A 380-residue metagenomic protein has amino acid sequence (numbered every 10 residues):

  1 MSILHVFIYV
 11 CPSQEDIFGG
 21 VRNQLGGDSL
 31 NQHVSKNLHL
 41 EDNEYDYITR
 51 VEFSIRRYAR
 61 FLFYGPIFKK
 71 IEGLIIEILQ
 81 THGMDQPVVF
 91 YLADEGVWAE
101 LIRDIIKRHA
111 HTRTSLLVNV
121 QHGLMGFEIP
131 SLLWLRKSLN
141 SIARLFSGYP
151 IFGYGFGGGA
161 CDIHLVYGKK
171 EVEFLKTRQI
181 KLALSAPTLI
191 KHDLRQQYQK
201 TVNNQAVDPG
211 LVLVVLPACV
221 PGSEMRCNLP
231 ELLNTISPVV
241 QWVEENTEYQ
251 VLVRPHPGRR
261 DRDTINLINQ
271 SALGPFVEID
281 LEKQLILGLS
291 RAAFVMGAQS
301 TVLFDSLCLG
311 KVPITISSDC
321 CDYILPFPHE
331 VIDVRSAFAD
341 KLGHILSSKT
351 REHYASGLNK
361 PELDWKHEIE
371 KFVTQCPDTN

Functional and structural regions predicted by a protein language model:
M1-K191: Active-site and donor-binding regions of nucleotide-sugar-utilizing enzymes
P12-I17, E95-A99, A218-E231, G258-R260 (+2 more regions): Short acidic, S/G/P-rich loop/turn micro-motifs used as interaction or catalytic elements
T49-R56, V120-F127, L135, V214 (+1 more regions): Catalytic donor nucleotide-activated moiety binding site of glycosyltransferases and closely related
T188-L267: Conserved catalytic-core segment of nucleotide-activated headgroup transferases in glycan assembly
I268-N269, T301-E362: Catalytic binding pocket for nucleotide-activated donors in carbohydrate/polymer assembly enzymes
S290-A298: Acidic donor-binding loop of glycosyltransferase active sites
N359-N380: C-terminal alpha-helical cap of glycosyltransferases
